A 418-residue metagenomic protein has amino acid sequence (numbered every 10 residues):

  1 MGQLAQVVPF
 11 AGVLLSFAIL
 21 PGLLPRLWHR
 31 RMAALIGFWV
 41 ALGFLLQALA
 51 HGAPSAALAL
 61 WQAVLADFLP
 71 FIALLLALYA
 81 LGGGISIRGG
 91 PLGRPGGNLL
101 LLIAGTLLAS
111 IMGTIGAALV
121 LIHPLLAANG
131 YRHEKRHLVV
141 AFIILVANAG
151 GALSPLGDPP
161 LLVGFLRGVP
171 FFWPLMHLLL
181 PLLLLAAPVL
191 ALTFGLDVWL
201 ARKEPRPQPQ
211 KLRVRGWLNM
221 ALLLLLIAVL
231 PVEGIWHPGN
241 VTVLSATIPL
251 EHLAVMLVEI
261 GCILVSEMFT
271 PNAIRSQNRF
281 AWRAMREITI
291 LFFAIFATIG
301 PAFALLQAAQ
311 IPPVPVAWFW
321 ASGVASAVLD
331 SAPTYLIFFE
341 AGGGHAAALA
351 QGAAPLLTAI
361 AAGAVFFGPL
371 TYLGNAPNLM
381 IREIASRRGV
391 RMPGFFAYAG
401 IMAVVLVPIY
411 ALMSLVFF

Functional and structural regions predicted by a protein language model:
M1-Q6, L27-A34, A56-L69, F171-P181 (+4 more regions): Interfacial loop-to-helix junctions that mark the boundaries of transmembrane helices in multi-pass membrane
Q6-L14, R30-A48, F68-A77, R215-L225 (+2 more regions): Hydrophobic mid-bilayer segments of alpha-helices in multi-pass membrane transport proteins, especially secondary
L27, L153-S154, V163, F172-V214 (+1 more regions): Juxtamembrane and boundary regions of transmembrane helices in multi-pass small-molecule transporters and channels
F44-A48, A109, L119-E134, L138-V146 (+2 more regions): Membrane-interfacial helix-loop connectors
F44-L65, L76-R94, L107-V120, G300-A308 (+1 more regions): Transmembrane alpha-helix boundary signature
A63-L74, W173-A191, L244-I260, W320-S326 (+1 more regions): Alpha-helical transmembrane segments
F171-F269, V404: Core mid-bundle transmembrane helix pairs that form the ion/substrate translocation pathway in diverse multi-pass
L225-G344: Transmembrane helical segments that form the transport core of multi-pass membrane transport proteins
